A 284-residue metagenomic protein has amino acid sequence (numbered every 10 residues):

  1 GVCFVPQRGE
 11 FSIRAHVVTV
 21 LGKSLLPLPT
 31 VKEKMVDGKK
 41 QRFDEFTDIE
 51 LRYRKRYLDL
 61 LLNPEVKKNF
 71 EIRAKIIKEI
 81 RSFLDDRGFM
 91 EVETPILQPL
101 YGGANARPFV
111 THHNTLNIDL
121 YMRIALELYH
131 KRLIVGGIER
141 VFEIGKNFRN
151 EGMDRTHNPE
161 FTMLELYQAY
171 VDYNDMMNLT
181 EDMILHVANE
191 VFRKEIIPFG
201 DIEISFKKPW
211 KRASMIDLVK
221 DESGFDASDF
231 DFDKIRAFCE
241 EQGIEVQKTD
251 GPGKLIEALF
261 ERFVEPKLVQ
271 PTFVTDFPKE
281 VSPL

Functional and structural regions predicted by a protein language model:
G1-L284: Class II aminoacyl-tRNA synthetase catalytic cores and aaRS-like
